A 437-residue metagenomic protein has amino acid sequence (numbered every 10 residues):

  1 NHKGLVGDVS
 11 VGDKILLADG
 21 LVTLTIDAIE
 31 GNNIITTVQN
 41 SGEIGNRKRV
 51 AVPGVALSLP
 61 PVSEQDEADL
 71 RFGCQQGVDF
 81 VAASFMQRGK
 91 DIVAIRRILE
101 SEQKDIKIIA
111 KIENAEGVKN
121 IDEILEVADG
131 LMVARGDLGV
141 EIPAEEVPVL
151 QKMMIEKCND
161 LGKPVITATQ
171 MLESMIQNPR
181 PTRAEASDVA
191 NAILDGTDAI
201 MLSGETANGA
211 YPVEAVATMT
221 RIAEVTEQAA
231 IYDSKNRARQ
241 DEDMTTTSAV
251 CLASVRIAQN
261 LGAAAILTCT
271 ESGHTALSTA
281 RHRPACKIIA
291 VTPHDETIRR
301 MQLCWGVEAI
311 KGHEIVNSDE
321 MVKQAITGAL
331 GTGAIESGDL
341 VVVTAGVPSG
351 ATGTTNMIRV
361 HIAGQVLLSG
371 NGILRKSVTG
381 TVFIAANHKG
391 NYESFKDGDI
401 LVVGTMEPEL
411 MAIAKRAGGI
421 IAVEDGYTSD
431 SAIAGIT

Functional and structural regions predicted by a protein language model:
N1-T437: Non-catalytic helical/linker scaffolds that mediate oligomerization, partner binding, and domain coupling around large
